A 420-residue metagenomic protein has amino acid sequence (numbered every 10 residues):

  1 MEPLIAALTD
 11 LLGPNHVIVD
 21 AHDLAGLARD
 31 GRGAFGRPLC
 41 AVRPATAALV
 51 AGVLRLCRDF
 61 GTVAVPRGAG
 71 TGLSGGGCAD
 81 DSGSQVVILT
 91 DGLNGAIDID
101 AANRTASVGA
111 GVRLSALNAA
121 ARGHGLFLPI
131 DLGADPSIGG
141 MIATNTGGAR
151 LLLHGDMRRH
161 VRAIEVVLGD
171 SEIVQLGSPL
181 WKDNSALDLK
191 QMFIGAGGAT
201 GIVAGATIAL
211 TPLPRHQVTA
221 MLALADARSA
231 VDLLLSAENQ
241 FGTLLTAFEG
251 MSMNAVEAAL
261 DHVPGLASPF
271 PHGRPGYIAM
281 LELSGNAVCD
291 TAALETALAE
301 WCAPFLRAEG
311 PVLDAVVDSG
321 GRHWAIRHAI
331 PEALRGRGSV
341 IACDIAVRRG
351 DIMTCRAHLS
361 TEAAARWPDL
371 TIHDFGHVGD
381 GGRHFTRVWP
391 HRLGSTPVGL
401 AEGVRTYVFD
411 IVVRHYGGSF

Functional and structural regions predicted by a protein language model:
M1-R55, G72-R104, A255-S268, D318-I341 (+2 more regions): N-terminal flexible segment immediately upstream of the FAD-binding catalytic core in FAD-dependent oxidoreductases
P14, D410-F420: Alpha-helix capping/hinge segments and adjacent helical runs
V19-L27, A223-L224, V231-V404, I411 (+1 more regions): C-terminal substrate-recognition/cap domain of FAD-linked oxidoreductases
A21, P66-G70, T90, A110 (+1 more regions): Glycine-rich, histidine-containing beta strand-loop boundary motifs that form or position
F60, H124, R366, H415-Y416: Helix C-cap/helix->beta junction micro-motif
A64, L128, S419-F420: Hydrophobic beta-strand scaffold residues
G95-A102, A106-E249: FAD-binding subdomain of flavoenzyme oxidoreductases
